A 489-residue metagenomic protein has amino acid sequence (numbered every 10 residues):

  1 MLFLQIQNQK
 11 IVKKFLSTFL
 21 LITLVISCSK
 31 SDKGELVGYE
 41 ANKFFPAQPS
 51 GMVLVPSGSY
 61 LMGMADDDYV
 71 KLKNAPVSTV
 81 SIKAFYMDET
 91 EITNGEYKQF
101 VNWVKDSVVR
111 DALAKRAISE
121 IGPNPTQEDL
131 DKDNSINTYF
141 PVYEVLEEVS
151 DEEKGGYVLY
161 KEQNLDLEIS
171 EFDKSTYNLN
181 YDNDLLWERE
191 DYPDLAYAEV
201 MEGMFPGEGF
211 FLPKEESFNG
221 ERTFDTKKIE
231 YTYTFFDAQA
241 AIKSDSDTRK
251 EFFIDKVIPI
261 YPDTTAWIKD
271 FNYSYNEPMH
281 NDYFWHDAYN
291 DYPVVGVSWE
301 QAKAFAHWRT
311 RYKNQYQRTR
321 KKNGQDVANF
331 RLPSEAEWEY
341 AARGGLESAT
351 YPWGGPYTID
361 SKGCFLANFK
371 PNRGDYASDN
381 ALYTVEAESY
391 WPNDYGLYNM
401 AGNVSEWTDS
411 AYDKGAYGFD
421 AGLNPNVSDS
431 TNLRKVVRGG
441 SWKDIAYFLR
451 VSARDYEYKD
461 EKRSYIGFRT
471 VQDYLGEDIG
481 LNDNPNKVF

Functional and structural regions predicted by a protein language model:
M1-V12: N-terminal secretory signal peptides that target proteins for export/translocation
K13-L21: Sec-dependent signal peptide recognition, specifically the positively charged N-region followed immediately by
I26-S27: C-terminal motif of bacterial Sec signal peptides marking the signal peptidase cleavage site
D32-G34, L54-V55, L61, D66 (+12 more regions): Functional-site microenvironments in short loops/helix caps that host divalent-cation chemistry
E35-L61: Post-signal peptide N-terminal segment of mature Sec-exported envelope proteins
F85, I92, V101-R110, A306-T319 (+1 more regions): Short capping motifs at secondary-structure boundaries
N102-E202: Internal, charge-rich low-complexity segments
S464-G480: Short, structured beta-strand segments at or near domain termini in extracellular proteins/domains
